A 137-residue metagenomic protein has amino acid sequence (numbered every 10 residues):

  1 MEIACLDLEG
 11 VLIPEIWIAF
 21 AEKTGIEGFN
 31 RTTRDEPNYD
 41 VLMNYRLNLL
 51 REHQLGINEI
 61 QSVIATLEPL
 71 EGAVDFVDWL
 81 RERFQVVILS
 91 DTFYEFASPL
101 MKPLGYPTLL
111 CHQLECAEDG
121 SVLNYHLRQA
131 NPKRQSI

Functional and structural regions predicted by a protein language model:
E2-E118: Alpha-helical substrate-recognition element adjacent to the catalytic core
I64, N124, R128: A short glycine-/small-residue-rich loop at the edge of a beta-strand within enzyme catalytic domains
A117-Y125: Short, charged, surface-exposed secondary-structure boundary motifs
R128-I137: Conserved Lys-Pro-Asp/Glu-containing loop-to-beta segment of HAD-superfamily phosphomonoesterases, centered on
